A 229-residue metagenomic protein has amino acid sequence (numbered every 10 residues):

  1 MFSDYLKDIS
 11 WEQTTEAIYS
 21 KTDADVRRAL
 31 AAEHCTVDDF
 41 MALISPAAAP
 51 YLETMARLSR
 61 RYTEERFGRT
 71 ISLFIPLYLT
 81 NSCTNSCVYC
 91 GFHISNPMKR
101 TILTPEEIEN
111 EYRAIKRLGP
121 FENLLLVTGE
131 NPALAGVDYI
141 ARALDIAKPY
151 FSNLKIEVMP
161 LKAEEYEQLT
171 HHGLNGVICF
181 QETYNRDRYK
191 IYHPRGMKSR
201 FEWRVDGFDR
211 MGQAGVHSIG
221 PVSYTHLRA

Functional and structural regions predicted by a protein language model:
M1-F74, N85: Flexible, acidic/Gly-rich N-terminal and inter-domain linker regions that tether and position cofactor-handling modules
C35-D38, G215-I219: Short acidic (Asp/Glu) and glycine-rich catalytic loops that position anionic groups and cofactors
F40-L43, M55, E111, A143 (+1 more regions): A structural signal for short hydrophobic/aromatic patches embedded in well-ordered alpha helices
M55-N96, R100-L124, N175-G176: N-terminal pre-triad scaffold of radical SAM enzymes
L118-F208, Q213-S218: Conserved SAM/AdoMet-binding glycine-rich loop
P221-S223: Acidic, proline/serine/threonine- and glycine-rich low-complexity intrinsically disordered segments
T225-A229: Conserved small/polar residues in nucleotide/adenosyl-binding loops
